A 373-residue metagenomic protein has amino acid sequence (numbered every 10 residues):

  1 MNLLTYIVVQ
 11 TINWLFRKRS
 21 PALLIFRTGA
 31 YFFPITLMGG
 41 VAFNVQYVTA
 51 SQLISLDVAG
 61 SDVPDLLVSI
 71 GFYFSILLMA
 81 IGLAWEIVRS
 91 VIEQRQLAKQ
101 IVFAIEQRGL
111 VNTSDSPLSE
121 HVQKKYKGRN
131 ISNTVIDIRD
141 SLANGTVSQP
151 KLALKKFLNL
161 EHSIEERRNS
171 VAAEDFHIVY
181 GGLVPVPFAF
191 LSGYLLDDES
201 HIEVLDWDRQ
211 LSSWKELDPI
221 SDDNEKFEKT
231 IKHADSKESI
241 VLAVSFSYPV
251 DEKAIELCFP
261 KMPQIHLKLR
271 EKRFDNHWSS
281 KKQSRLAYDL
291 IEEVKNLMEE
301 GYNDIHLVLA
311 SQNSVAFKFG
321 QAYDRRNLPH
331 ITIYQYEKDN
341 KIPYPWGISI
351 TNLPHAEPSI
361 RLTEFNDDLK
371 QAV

Functional and structural regions predicted by a protein language model:
M1-L97: N-terminal alpha-helical membrane-insertion module
V58-L78, A84-E174, P185-V186: N-terminal topogenic membrane-targeting module
R108-N112, E174-L191, S245-V250, H306-F317: Gly/Ser/Thr-rich loops at beta-strand to alpha-helix junctions that form or flank small-molecule/cofactor-binding
H162-N169, Q283-G301, V315-K318: A short, acidic, amphipathic alpha-helical segment used as a generic capping/interface helix at domain edges
R168, A172-S213, A316-F319, D324: Hydrophobic, ordered structural segments
D198-E228, R270-S279, H330-A356: Long, charge-dense
D223-E292: Redox- and metal-dependent alpha/beta enzyme cores, enriched for Fe-S-associated oxidoreductases and cofactor-handling
M298-E300, N313-V373: C-terminal functional regions that serve as terminal interaction/effector modules
